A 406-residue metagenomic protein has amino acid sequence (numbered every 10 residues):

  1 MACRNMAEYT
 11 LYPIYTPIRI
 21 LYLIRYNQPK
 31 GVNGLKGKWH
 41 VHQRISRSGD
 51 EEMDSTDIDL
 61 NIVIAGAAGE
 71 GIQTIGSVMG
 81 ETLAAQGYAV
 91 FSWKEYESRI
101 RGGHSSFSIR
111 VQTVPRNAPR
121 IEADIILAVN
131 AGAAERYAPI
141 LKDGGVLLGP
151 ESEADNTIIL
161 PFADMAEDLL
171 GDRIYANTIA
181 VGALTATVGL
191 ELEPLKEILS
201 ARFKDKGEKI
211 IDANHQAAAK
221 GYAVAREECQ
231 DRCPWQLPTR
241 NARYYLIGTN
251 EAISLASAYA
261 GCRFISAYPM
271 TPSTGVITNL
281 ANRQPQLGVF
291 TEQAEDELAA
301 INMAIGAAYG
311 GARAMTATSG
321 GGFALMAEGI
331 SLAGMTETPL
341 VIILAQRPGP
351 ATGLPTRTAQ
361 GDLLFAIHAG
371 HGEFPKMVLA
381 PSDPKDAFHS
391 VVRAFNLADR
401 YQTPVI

Functional and structural regions predicted by a protein language model:
E8-Y26, H40, G49: Short, positively charged and aromatic/hydrophobic N-terminal segments
Y26, G37-A260, F264-S266: Active-site cofactor/cluster-binding pocket
D54-I121, I125-A134, A138, F264 (+2 more regions): Thiamine diphosphate
I140, L190, A213-R226, K376-I406: Structural signature of the thiamine diphosphate
N177-A180, A299, H371: Membrane-embedded alpha-helical core segments of multi-pass
L199, A256-A260, Y309, H368-P375: Short acidic (Asp/Glu) and glycine-rich catalytic loops that position anionic groups and cofactors
